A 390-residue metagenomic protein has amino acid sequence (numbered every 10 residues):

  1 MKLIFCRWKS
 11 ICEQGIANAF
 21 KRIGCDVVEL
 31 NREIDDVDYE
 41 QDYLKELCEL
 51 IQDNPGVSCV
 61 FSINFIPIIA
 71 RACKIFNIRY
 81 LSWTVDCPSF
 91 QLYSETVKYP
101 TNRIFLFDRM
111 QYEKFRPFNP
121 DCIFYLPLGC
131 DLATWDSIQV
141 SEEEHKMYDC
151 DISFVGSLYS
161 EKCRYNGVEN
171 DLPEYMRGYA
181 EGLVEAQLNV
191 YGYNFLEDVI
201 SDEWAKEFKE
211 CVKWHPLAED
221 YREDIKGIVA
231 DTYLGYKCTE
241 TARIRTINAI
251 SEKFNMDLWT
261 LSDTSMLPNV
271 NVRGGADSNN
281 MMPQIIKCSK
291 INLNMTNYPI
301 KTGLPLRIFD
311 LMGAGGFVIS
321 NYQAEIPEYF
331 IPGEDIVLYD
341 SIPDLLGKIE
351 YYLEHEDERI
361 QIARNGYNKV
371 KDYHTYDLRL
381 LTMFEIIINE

Functional and structural regions predicted by a protein language model:
M1-N77, I228-T232, N255-M256, Y376 (+1 more regions): N-terminal pre-catalytic "stem/leader" segment of glycosyltransferase-like enzymes
I4-C12, D121-I300, Q323-I326: Nucleotide-sugar donor-binding catalytic core of glycosyltransferases
I4-R7, I11-Q14, N18-I23, V28-V37 (+6 more regions): Catalytic binding pocket for nucleotide-activated donors in carbohydrate/polymer assembly enzymes
E46, I69, L92, N280-M281 (+1 more regions): Short acidic active-site motifs
S58-C59, R79, I291, F317: Structural motif
I63, F107-D108: Replace "coordinates the UDP/GDP/TDP-sugar" with "coordinates nucleotide-activated sugar donors
C73-I75, T96-Y99, H145-M147, S251: Short, conserved loop/helix-junction motifs that constitute active-site signature segments in enzyme catalytic cores
C73-P88, R103-L106, L128, S153: Active-site proximal beta-strand in glycosyltransferases
